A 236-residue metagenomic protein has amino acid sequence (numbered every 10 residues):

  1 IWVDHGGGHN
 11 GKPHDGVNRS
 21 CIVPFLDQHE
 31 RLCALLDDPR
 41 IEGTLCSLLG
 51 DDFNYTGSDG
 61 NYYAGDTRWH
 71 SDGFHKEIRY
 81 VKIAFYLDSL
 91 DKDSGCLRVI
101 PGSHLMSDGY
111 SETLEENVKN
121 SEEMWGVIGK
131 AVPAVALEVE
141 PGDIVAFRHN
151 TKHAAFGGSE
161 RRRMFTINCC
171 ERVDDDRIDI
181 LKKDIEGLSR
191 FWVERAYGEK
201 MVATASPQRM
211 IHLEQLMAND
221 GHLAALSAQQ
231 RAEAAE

Functional and structural regions predicted by a protein language model:
I1-K76: Non-heme Fe(II)-dependent double-stranded beta-helix
V3, G7-G11, T151-E236: Non-heme Fe(II)/2-oxoglutarate
Y63, I100-S107, C169-D174: Short edge-strand/loop segments of extracellular domains
H70-Y80, V132-P133, V139, E160-R161: A short beta-loop-beta micro-motif enriched in histidine and acidic residues
S71-D72, N117-K130, R163, I180-G187: Short, surface-exposed loop/helix-turn segments at secondary-structure junctions that function as lids/hinges flanking
K76-K92, E115, E138-P141, A146 (+1 more regions): Short, conserved beta-strand element in jelly-roll/cupin
V81, G95, R163: Change "...and in nucleic-acid phosphodiester-cleaving endonucleases..." to "...and in nucleic-acid processing enzymes
K92-H153: Double-stranded beta-helix
